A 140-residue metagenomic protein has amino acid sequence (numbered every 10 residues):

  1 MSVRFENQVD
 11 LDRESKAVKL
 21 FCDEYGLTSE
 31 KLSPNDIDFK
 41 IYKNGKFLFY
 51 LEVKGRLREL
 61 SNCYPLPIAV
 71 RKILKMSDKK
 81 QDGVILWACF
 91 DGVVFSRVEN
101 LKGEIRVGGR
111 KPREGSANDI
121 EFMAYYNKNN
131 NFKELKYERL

Functional and structural regions predicted by a protein language model:
M1-S33: Acidic-basic catalytic patches of nuclease active cores, encompassing PD-(D/E)XK and other metal-cofactor nuclease
F5, Y42, C89-L140: Non-catalytic C-terminal interaction segments of nucleic acid-processing enzymes
C22-T28, S77-V84, G103-R106: Structural alpha-beta junctions
K31, Y50-E52, V84-A88: A structural signal for short, well-ordered beta-strand segments and their strand-loop junctions that often border
S33-I37, G92-V93: Short acidic/glycine-enriched loop/turn segments that link adjacent beta-strands
N35-I37, F47, N131, K136: Residue-level marker for the onset of beta-strands and adjacent loop->beta junctions in well-ordered domains
F39-E59: Conserved catalytic cores of phosphodiester-cleaving nucleases, focusing on short active-site segments
S61-L86: Short, charged, amphipathic alpha-helix that recurs within catalytic cores of restriction-modification and other
